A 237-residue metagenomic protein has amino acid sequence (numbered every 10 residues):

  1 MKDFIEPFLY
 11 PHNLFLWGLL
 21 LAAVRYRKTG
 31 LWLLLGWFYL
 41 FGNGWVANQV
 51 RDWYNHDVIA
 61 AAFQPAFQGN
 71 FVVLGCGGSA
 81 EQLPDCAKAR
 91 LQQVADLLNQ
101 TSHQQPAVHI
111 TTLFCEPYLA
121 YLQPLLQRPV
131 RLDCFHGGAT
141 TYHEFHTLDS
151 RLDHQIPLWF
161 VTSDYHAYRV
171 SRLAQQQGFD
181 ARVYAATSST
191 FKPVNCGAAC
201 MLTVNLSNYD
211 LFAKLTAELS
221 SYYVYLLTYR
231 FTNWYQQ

Functional and structural regions predicted by a protein language model:
M1-D3, H103, Q237: Short, Lys/Arg-enriched, disordered terminal segments
M1-V24: Membrane-embedded alpha-helical segments of integral membrane proteins
G18-A23, K28-G44: Hydrophobic membrane-insertion alpha-helices, especially the h-region of bacterial N-terminal signal peptides
N43-F212: A structural signal for short, hydrophobic/glycine-enriched beta-strand patches
C200-Q237: Short, surface-exposed patches at the edges or C-terminal ends of soluble domains, predominantly
